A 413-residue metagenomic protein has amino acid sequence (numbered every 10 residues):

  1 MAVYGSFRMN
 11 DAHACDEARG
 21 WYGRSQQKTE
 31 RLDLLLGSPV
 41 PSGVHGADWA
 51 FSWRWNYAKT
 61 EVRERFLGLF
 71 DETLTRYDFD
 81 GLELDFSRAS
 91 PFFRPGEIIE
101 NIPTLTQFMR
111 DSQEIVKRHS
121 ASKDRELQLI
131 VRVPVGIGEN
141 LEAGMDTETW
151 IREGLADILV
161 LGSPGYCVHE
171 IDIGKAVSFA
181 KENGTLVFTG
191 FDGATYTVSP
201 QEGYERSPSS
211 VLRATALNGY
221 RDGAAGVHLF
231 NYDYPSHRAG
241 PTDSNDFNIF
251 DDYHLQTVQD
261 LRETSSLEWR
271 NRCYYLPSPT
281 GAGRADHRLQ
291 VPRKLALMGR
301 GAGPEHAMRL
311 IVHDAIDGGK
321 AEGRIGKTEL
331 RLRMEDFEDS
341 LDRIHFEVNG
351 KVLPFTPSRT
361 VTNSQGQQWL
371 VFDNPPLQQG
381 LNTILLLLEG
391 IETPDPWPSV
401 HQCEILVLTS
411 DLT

Functional and structural regions predicted by a protein language model:
A2-E72, R76, S199-A214: Active-site-adjacent "subsite" loops/lids of carbohydrate-active enzymes
H13-E17, P91-R94, E139-L141, V168-K175 (+2 more regions): Extracytoplasmic/secreted cell-surface and envelope-processing proteins
E61-L186, V211: Active-site neighborhood of glycoside hydrolase catalytic domains
I158-V168, Y204-G283: Substrate-binding cleft of secreted/luminal carbohydrate-active enzymes
Y166-H169, K175-A176, A180-V211, N218 (+1 more regions): C-terminal soluble interaction/assembly domains
L297-R300, D317-G318, F372-P376: Beta-strand-rich interaction surfaces with strong enrichment in secreted/lumenal proteins
G318-R331: Extended extracellular/luminal ectodomain segments enriched in beta-structured repeat modules
M334-L412: Beta-strand-rich ligand-recognition modules
